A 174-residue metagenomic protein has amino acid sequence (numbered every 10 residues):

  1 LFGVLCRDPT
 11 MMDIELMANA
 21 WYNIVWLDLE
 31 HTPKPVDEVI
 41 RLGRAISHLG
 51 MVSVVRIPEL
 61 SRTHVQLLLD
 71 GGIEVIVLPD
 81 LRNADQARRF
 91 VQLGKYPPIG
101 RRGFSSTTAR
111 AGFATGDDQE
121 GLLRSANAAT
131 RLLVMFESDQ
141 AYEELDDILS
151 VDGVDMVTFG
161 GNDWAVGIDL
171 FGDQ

Functional and structural regions predicted by a protein language model:
L1-S53, I57-L60, Q92, L132 (+1 more regions): Conserved N-terminal beta1-alpha1 strand-loop-helix module at the mouth
I14-E15, V39, G43, V65 (+2 more regions): Generic hydrophobic/aromatic pocket-lining and core-packing "Φ" positions
M17, F159-Q174: Glycine/Thr-rich beta-alpha phosphate-binding loop at enzyme active sites
A18-N19, L69, L149-S150: Non-catalytic positions within long, well-ordered alpha-helices that form the structural scaffold/packing of enzyme
K34, R82, D173-Q174: Alpha-helix N-cap and loop-to-helix initiation/capping positions
T63, V75-D152, G161-V166: Conserved anion-binding
